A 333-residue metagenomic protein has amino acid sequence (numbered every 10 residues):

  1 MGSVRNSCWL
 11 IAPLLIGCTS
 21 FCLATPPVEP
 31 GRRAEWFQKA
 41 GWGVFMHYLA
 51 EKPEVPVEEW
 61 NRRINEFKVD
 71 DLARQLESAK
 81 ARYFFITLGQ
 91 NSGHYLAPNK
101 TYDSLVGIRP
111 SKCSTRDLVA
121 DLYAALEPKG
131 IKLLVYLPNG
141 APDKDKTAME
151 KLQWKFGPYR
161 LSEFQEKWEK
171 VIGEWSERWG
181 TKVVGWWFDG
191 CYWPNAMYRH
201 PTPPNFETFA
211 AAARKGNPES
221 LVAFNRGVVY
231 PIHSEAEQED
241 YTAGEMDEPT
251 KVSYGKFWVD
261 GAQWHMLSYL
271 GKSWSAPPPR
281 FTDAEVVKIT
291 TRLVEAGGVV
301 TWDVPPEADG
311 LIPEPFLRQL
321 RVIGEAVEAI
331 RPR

Functional and structural regions predicted by a protein language model:
M1-I11: Bacterial N-terminal signal peptides that target proteins for export
S3-V4, G17-C18, G271: Intrinsic disorder/low-complexity segments
W9-S20: Bacterial N-terminal signal peptides
T25-R333: Mature catalytic domains of secreted/periplasmic carbohydrate-active enzymes
